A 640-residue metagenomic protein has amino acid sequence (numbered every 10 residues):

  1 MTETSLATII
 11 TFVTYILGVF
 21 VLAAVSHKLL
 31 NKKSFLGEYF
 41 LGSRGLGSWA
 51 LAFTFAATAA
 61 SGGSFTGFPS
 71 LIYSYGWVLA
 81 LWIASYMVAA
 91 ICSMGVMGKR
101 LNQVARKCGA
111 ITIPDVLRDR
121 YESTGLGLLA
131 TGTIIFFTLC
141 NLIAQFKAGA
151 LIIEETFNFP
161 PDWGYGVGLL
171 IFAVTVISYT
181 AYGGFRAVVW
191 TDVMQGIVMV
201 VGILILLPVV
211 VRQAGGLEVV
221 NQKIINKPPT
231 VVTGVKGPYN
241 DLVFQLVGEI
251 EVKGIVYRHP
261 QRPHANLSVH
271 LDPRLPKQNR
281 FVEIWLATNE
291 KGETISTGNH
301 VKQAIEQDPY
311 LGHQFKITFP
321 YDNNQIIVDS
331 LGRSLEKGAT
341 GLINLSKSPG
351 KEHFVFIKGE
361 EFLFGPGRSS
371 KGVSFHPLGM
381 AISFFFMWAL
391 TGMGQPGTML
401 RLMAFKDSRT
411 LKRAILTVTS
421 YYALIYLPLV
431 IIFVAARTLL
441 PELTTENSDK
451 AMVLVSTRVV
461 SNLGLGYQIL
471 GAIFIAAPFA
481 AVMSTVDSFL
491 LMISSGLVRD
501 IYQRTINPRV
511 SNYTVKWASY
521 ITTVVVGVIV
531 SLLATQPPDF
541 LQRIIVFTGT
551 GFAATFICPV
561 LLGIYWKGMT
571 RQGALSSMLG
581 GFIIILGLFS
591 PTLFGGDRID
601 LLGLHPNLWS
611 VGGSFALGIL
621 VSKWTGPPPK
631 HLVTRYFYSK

Functional and structural regions predicted by a protein language model:
M1-K236, S346-K640: Membrane-embedded helix-loop-helix hairpins and adjacent transmembrane boundary segments in multi-pass transporters
I72, Q222, P229-I357: Polar low-complexity, Ser/Thr/Gly/Ala/Asp/Asn-rich disordered segments used for subunit assembly and tip/surface
